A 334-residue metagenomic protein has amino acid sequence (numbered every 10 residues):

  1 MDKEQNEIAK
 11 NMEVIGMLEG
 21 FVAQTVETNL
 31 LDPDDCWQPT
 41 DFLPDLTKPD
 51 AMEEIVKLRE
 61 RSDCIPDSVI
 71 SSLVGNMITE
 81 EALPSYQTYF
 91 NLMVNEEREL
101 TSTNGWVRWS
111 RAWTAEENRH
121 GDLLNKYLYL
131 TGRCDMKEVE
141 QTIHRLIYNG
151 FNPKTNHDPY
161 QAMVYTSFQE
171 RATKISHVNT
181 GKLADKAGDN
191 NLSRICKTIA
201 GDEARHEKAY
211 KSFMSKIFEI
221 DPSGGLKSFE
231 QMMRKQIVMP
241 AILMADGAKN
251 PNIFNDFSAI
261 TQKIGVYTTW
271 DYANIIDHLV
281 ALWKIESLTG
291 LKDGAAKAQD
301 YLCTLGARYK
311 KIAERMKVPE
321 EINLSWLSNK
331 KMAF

Functional and structural regions predicted by a protein language model:
M1-F334: Non-heme di-metal
